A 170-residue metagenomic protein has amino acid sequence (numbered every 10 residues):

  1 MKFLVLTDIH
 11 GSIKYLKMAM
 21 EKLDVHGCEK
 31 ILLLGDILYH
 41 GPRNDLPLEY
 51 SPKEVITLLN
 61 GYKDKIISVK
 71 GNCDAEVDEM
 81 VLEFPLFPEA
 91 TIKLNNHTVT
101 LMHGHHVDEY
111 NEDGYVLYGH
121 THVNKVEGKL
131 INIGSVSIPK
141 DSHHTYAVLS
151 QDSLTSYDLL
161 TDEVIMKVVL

Functional and structural regions predicted by a protein language model:
K2-L94: Core catalytic region of metal-dependent phosphoesterases/phosphodiesterases, especially metallo-beta-lactamase-like
F84, N95-K167: Conserved beta-sheet core of the metallophosphoesterase superfamily
L170: Flexible glycine-rich active-site/ligand-binding loops centered on an Asp-His dyad
